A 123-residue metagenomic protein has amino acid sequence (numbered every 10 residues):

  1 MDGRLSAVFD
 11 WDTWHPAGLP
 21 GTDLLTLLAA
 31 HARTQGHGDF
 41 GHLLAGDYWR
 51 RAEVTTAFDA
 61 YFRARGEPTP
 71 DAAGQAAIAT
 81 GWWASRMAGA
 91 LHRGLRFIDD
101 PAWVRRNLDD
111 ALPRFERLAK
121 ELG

Functional and structural regions predicted by a protein language model:
M1-T22: Active-site acidic catalytic loop and adjacent metal/ATP-binding pocket of ATP-dependent phosphoryl transfer enzymes
A7, A45, I78-A79, D99: Acidic, low-complexity intrinsically disordered regions
V8-W14, T55-P70: Short amphipathic alpha-helical segments and their helix-coil junctions
T22-R65, W82-R96: Active-site activation/catalytic loop segments of kinase-like enzymes and analogous catalytic loops in related
E67-T80: All-alpha amphipathic helical-bundle segments outside canonical DNA-binding/catalytic cores that form hydrophobic
H92-G123: Regulatory N- and C-terminal appendages and interdomain linkers associated with kinase/kinase-like NTP transferase
